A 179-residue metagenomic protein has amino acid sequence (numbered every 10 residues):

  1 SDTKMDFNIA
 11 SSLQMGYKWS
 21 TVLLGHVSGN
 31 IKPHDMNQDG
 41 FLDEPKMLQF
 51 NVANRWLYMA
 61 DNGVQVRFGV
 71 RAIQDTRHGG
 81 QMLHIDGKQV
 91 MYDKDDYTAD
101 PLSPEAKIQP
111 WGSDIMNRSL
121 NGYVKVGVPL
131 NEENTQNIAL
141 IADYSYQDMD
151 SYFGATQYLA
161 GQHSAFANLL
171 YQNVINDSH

Functional and structural regions predicted by a protein language model:
S1-H179: Outer-membrane beta-barrel proteins, especially TonB-dependent receptors
